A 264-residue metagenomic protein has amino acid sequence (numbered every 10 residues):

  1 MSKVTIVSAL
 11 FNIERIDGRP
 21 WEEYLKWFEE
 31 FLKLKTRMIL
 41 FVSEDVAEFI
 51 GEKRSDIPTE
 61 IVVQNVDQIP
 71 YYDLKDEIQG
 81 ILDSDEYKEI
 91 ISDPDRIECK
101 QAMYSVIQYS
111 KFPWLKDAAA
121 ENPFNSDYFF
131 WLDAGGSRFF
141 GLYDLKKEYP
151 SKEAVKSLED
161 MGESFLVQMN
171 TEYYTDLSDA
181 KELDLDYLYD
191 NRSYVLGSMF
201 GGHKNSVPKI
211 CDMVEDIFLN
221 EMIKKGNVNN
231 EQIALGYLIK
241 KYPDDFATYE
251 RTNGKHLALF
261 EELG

Functional and structural regions predicted by a protein language model:
M1-C99, M103-V106, S110, D117-N125: N-terminal anchoring/stem segment of glycosyltransferases
I6, I39-V42, V62, Y128-D133 (+2 more regions): A structural signal for short, well-ordered beta-strand segments and their strand-loop junctions that often border
E14-E22, F140-E148, I223-K225: Short, flexible/disordered intra-domain loops and linkers
E14-I16, A47-I50, I69-Y72, S137-L142 (+3 more regions): Short catalytic/ligand-binding loop motif for oxyanion handling, primarily in non-cytosolic enzymes, centered on
K35, F129-W131, L196-M199: Extracellular structured ligand-interaction cores
M103, I107-E163: GT-A fold catalytic core of metal-dependent nucleotide-sugar glycosyltransferases, centered on the diacidic
R138, L142, F165, L183-G264: Catalytic core and acceptor-binding pocket of nucleotide-sugar-dependent glycosyltransferases
G162-L177: Short beta-strand-to-loop element that shapes/binds the nucleotide-sugar donor at the catalytic cleft/hinge
